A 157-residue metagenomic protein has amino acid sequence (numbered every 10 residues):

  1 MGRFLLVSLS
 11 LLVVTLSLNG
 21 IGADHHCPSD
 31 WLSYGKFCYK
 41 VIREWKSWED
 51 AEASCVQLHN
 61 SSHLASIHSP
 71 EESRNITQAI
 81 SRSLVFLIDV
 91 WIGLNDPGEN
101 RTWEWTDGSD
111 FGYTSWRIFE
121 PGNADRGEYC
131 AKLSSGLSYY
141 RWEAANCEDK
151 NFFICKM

Functional and structural regions predicted by a protein language model:
M1-M157: Extracellular, disulfide-bonded carbohydrate-recognition/adhesion ectodomains, dominated by C-type lectin-like domains
